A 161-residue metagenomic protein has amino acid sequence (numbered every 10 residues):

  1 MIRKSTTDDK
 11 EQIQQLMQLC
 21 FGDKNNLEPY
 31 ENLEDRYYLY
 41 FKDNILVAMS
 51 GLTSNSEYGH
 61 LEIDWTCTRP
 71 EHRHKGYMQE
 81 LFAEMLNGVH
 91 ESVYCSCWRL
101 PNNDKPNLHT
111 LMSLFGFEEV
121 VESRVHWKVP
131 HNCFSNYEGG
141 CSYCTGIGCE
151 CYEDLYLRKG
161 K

Functional and structural regions predicted by a protein language model:
M1-N25: Short amphipathic alpha-helix that is part of the acyltransferase structural core
P29-L39, A48, E62: A short helix-loop-beta-strand connector motif used in the catalytic cores of GNAT acetyltransferases and, in some
I45-S54, H60-C67: Conserved beta-strand in the GNAT
T68, H74-N87: Conserved acetyl-CoA-binding loop-helix of GNAT-fold acetyltransferases
V89-N103: Conserved GNAT acetyl-CoA-binding A-motif
L100-G139: Conserved active-site alpha-helix within GNAT-family acetyltransferase domains
V125-K161: C-terminal "cap" of GNAT-fold acetyltransferases
